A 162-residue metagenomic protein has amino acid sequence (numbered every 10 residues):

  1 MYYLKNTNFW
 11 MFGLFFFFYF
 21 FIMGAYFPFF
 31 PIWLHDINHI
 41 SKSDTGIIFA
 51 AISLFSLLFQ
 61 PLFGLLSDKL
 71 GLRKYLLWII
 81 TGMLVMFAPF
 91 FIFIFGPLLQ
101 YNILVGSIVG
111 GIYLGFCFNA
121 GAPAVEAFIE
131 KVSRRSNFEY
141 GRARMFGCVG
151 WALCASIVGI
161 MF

Functional and structural regions predicted by a protein language model:
Y2-L57: Helix-loop boundary and gating motifs at the non-cytosolic
F17, F87, L99-A124, F128: Hydrophobic core of transmembrane alpha-helices in multi-pass small-molecule transporters, especially MFS/SLC-type
P31, F63, C154-F162: Small-residue (Gly/Pro/Ala) motifs that create kinks and tight helix-helix packing interfaces
I48-F49, E139, A143: Hydrophobic positions within alpha-helical transmembrane segments of Major Facilitator Superfamily-type secondary
S53-P61, A152, S156: Residue-level signature of mid-helix packing/kink "hotspots" within the transmembrane helices of 12-pass Major
L58-L72, F162: Helix-to-loop junctions at the C-terminal end of transmembrane segments in multipass secondary transporters
D68-G82: Cytoplasmic membrane-interface "Motif A"-like loop-to-helix N-cap segments of 12-TM Major Facilitator Superfamily
T81-Y101: C-terminal ends and interior cores of transmembrane alpha-helices in multi-pass membrane transporters/permeases
